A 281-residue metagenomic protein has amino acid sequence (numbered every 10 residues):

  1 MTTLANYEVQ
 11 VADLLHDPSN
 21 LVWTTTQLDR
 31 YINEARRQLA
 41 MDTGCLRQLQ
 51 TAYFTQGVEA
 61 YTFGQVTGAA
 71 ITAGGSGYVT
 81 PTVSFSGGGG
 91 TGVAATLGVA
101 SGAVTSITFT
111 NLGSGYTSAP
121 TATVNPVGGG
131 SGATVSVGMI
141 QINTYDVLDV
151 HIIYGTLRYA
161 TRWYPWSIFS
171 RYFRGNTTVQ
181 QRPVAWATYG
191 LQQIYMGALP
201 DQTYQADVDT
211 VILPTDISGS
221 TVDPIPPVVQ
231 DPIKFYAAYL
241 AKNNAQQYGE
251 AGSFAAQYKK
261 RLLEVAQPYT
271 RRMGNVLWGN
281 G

Functional and structural regions predicted by a protein language model:
M1-Q65, S131, S136-G281: Glycine-enriched, solvent-exposed interface loops adjoining structured elements
G64-M139: Conserved, function-critical positions that sit in or immediately flank catalytic and ligand-binding motifs
